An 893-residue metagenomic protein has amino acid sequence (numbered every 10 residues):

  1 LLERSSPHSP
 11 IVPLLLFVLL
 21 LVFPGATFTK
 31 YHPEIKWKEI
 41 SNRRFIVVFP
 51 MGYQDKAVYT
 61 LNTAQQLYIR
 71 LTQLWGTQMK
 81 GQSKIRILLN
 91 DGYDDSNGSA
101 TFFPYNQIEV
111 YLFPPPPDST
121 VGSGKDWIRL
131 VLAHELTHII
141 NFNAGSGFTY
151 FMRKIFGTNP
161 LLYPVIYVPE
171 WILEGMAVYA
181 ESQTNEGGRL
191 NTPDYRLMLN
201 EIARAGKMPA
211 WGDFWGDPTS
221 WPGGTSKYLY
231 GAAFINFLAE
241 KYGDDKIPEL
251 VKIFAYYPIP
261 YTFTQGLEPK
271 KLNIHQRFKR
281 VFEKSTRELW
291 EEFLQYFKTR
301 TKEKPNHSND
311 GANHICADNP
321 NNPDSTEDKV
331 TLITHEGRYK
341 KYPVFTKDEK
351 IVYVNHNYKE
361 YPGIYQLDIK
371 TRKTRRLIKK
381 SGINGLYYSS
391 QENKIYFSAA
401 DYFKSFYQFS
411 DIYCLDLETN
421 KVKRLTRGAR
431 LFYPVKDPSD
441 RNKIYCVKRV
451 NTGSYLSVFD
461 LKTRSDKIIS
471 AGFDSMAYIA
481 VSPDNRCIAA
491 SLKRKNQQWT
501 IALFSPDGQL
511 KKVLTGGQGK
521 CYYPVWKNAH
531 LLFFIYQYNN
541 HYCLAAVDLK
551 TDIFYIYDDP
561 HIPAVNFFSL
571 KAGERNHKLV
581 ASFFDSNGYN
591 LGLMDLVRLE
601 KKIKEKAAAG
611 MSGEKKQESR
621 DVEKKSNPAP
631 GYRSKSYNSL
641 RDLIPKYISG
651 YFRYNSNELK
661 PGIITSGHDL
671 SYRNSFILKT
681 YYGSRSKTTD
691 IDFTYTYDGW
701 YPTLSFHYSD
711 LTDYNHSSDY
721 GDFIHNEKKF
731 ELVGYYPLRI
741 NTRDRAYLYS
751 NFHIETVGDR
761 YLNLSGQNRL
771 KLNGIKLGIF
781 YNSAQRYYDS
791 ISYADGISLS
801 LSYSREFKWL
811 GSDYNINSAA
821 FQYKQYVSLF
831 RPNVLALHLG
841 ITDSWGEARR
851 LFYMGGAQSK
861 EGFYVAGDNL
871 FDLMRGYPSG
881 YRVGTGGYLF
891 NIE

Functional and structural regions predicted by a protein language model:
F28-Y163, P169: Juxtacatalytic substrate-recognition/specificity segment
F28-Y31, K36-E39, P222-T225, L250-K252 (+3 more regions): Beta/coil-rich, acidic/histidine-enriched accessory regions frequently appended to metallopeptidases
Y31-P33, Y105, T120-V131, I139 (+2 more regions): Acidic/His/Gly-enriched intrinsically disordered linker/tail segments that often contain short helix/coil "MoRF-like"
L190, E336-Y339, V354-I364, I378-N384 (+9 more regions): A flexible loop/linker signature enriched in serine peptidases of the S9 family
I333, Y342, Y589-N590, D595-S705 (+3 more regions): Outer-membrane beta-barrel initiation region
C414, A546, G662-D669, T689-Y708 (+5 more regions): Feature captures outer-membrane beta-barrel proteins of Gram-negative bacteria and organelles
F652-S656, D669, T680-S686, Y697-Y701 (+7 more regions): Transmembrane beta-strands of outer-membrane beta-barrel pores
S709-D713, D719-Y720, S765-E893: C-terminal outer-membrane beta-barrel translocator/porin domains of Gram-negative envelope proteins and their
